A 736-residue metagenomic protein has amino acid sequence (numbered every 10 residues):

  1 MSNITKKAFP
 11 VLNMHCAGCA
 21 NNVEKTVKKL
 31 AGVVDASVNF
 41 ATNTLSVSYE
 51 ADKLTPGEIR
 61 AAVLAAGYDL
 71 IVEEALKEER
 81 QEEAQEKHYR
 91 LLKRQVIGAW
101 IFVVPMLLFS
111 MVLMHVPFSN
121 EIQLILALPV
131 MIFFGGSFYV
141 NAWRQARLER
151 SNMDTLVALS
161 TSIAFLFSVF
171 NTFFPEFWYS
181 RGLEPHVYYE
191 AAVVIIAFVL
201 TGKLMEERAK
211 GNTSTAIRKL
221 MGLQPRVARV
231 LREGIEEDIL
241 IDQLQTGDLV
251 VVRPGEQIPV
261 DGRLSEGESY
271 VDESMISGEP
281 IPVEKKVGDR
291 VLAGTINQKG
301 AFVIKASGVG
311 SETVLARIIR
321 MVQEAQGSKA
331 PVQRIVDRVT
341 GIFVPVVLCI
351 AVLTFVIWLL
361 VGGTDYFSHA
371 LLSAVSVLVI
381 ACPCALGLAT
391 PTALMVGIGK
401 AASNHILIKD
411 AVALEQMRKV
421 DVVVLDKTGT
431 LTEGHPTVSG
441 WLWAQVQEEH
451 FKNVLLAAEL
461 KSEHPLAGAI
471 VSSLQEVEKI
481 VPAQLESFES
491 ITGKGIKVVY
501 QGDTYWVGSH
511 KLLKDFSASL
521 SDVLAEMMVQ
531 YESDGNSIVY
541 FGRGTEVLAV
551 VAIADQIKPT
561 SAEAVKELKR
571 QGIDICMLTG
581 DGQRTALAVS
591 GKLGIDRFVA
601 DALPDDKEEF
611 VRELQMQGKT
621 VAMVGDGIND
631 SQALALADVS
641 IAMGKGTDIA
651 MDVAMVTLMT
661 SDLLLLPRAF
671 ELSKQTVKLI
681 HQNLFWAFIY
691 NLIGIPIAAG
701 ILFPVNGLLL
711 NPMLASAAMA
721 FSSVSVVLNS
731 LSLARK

Functional and structural regions predicted by a protein language model:
M1-I122, K219, I235, A316 (+2 more regions): Flexible metal-binding regulatory segments at protein termini and peripheral loops
I4, N21, Y500-G502, G542-Q682: Conserved ATP-binding TGD loop and adjacent catalytic N/P-domain core of P-type ATPases
A8, R80, Y179, V193-P254 (+5 more regions): Juxtamembrane coupling segments of multi-pass membrane pumps/enzymes
G32-K53, G57, Y189, R218-E312 (+2 more regions): Conserved cytosolic catalytic loops of P-type ATPases
L91-V227, R338, W441, L710: Transmembrane helix-loop-helix hairpins at the membrane interface
V112-H115, R147, L166, K400 (+7 more regions): Membrane-embedded alpha-helical bundles of multi-pass transporters
I276, L372, C382-A458, L614 (+2 more regions): Conserved catalytic phosphorylation-site environment of P-type ATPases
L466, Q475-A588, L603: Signature of the cytosolic headpiece of P-type E1-E2 ATPases
